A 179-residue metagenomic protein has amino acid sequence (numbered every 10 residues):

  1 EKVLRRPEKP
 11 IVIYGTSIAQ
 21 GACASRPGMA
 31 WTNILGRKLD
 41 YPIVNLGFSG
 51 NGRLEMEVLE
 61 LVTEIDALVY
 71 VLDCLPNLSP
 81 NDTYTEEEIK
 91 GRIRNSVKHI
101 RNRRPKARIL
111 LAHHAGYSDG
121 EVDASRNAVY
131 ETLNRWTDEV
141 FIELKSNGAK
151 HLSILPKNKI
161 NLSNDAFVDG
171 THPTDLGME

Functional and structural regions predicted by a protein language model:
E1-I11: N-terminal secretory targeting modules
G21-M29, E131: Glycine- and acidic-residue-enriched helix-capping/strand-helix junction motifs
P27, L35, G52-N95, H99 (+1 more regions): Oxyanion-hole/transition-state-stabilizing segment in secreted/luminal serine hydrolases and related acyltransferases
T32-V44: Short helix-loop-beta junction
R104-I109: A short helix->loop->beta-strand "cap" motif at the edges of active sites that frequently abuts
Y117-P156: Substrate-gating cap/lid alpha-helix
D169-E179: Histidine-centered active-site loop/cap adjacent to the catalytic His in serine esterases/O-acetyl transfer systems
